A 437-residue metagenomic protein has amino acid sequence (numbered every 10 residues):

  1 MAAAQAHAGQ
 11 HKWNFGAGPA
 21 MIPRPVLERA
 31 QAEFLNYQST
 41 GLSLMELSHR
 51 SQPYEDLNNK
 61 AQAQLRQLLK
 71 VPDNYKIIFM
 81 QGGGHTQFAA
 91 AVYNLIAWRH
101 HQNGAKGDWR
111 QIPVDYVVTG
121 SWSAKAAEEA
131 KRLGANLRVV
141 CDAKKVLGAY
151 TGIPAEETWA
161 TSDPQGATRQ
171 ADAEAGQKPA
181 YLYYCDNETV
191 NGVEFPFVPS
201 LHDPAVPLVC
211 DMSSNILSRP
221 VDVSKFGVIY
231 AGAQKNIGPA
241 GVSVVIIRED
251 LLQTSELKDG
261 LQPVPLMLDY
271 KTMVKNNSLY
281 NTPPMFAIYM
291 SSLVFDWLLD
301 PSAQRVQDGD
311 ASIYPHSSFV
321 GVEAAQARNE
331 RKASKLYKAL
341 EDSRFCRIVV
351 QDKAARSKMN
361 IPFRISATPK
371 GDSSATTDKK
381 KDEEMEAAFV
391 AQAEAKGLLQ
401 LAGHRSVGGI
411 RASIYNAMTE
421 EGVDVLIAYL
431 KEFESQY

Functional and structural regions predicted by a protein language model:
H11-Q62, D310-S312: A glycine-/small-polar-enriched, mobile loop at the entrance of the PLP active site in fold-type I
K12, A388, A402-Y437: PLP-dependent enzyme catalytic core of the Aspartate aminotransferase-like
R24, A233-Y337, D352: Active-site C-terminal subdomain of aminotransferase-like
S39-A90, N94, E129: Conserved N-terminal alpha-helix of the aminotransferase class I/II PLP-enzyme fold
A97-W122: Conserved PLP-anchoring active-site segment centered on the Schiff-base-forming lysine
A130, A143-I216: Active-site phosphate-binding strand-loop segment of PLP-dependent enzymes
V209, V223-Q234, S243: Conserved active-site segment immediately N-terminal to the catalytic lysine that forms the internal aldimine
E330, R347-A393: Conserved PLP-binding catalytic core of the aspartate aminotransferase-like
